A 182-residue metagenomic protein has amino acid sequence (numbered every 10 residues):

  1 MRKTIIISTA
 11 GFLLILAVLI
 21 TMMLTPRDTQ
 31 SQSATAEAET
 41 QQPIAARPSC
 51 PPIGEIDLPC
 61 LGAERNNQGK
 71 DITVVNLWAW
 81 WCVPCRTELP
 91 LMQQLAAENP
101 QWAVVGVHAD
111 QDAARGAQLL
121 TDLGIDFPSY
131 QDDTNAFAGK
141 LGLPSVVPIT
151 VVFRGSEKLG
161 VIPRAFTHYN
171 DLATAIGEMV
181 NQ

Functional and structural regions predicted by a protein language model:
M1-D57, Q182: N-terminal targeting signals for export/organelle localization
R47-T73: A short beta-strand-turn-helix
V74-V75, V104, T150: Hydrophobic beta-strand anchors of alpha/beta hydrolase catalytic cores
L77-Q94: Conserved redox-active cysteine motifs that mediate thiol-disulfide chemistry, especially di-cysteine Cys-X(1-2)-Cys
A79-P84, D110-A114, N135-F137, A165-T167: Solvent-exposed loop/turn segments at secondary-structure junctions within structured extracellular/periplasmic domains
T87, Q94-P100, T121-P128, G177-N181: Sec-exported extracytoplasmic/periplasmic mature domains
A103-D133: Conserved segment of the thioredoxin-like fold in thiol-based oxidoreductases
Q118-I125, D133-Q182: Thiol/disulfide oxidoreductase modules built on the thioredoxin-like
